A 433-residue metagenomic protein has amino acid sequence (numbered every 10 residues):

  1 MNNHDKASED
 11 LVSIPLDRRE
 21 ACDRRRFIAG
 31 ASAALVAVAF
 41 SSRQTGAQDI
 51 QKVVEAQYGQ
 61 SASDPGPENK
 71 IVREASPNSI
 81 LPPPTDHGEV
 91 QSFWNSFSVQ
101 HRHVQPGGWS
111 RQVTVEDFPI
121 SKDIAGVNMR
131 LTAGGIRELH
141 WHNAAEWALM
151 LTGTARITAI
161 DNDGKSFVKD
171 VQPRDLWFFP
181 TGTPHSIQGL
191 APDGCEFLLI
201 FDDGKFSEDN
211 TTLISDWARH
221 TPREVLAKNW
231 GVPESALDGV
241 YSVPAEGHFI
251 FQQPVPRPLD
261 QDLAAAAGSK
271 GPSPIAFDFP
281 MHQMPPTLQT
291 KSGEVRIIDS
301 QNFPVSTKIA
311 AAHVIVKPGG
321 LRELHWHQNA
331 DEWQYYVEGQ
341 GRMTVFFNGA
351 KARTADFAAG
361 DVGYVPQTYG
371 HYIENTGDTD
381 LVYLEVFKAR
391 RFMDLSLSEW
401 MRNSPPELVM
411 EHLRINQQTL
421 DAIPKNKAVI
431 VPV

Functional and structural regions predicted by a protein language model:
M1-C22, A33-F40: N-terminal secretory signal peptides
R24-A29: N-terminal export leaders
R43-G46: Sec/Tat signal peptide C-region and signal peptidase I cleavage site
Q48-A125, A227-H313, K317, E323 (+2 more regions): A short, N-terminal "cap"/entry segment at the start of jelly-roll beta-barrel domains of the cupin/DSBH fold
G135-E138, R156, L176-W177, T181-S186 (+4 more regions): Histidine-centered metal-chelating micro-motifs
N143-N162, H327-N348: Glycine- and acidic-residue-biased ligand/ion/polar-headgroup-sensing regions
N162-F178, G349-Y364: Short acidic-glycine-tyrosine-enriched beta hairpin
T181-E208, Q367-M393: Ligand-binding loop in jelly-roll beta-barrel domains
